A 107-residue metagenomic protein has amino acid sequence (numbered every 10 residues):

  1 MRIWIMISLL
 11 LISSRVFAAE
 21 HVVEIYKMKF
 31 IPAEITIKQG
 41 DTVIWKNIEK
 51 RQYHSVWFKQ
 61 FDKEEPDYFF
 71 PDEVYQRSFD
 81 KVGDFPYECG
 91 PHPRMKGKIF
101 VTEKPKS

Functional and structural regions predicted by a protein language model:
M1-W4: Positively charged n-region of N-terminal signal peptides that target proteins for export
V16-S107: Extracytoplasmic copper-binding redox domains, predominantly the cupredoxin/blue-copper superfamily
